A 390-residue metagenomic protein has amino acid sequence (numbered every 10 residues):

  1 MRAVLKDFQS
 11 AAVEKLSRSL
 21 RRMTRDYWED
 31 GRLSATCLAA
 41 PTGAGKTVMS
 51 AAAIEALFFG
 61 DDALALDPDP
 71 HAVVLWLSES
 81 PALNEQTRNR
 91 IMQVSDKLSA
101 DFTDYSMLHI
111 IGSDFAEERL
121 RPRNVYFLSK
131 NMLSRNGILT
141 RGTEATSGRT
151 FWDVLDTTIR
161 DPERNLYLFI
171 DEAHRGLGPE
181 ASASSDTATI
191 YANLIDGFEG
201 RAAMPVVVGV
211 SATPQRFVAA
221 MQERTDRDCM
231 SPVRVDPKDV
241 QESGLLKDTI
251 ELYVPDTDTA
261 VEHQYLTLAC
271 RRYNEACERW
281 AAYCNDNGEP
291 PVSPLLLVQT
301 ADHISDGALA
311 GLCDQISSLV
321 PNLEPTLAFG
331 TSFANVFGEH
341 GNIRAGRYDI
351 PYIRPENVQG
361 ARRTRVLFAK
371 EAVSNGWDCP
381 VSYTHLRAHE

Functional and structural regions predicted by a protein language model:
M1-K247, E289-P291, E356: N-terminal helicase ATP-binding lobe
E55, A369-E371, L386: Contiguous, well-ordered alpha-helical segments that form the cores/surfaces of helical PPI scaffolds
R141-L155, S184-I195, H263-R279, D306-L319: Well-ordered, non-membrane alpha-helical segments in soluble/globular domains
S231-A310: Conserved interdomain linker/interface between the two RecA-like ATPase lobes of SF2 helicase motors
D248, P380-Y383: Short acidic (Asp/Glu) and glycine-rich catalytic loops that position anionic groups and cofactors
C277-N375, P380: Conserved C-terminal RecA-like helicase domain
T384, A388-E390: Conserved small/polar residues in nucleotide/adenosyl-binding loops
